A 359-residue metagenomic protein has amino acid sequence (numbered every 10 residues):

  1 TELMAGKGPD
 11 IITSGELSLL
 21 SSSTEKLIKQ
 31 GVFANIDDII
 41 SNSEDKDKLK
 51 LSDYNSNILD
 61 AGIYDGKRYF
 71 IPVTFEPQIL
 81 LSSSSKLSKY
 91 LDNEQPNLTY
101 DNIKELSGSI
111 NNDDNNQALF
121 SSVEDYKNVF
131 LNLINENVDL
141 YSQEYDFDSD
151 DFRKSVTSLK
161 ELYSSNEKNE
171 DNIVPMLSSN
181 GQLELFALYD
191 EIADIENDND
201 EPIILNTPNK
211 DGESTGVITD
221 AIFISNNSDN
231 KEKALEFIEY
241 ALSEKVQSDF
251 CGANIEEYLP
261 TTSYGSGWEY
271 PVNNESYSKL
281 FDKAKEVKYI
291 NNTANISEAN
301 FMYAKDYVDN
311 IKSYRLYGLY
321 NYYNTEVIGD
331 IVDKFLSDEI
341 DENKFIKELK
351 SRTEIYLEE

Functional and structural regions predicted by a protein language model:
T1-E25, D330, E339-E359: Conserved N-terminal structural module of periplasmic/extracytoplasmic solute-binding proteins
G6-D10, A34, K67-R68, N112-Q117 (+3 more regions): Loop/turn elements at helix/coil->beta-strand transitions in domains of secreted/extracellular proteins
G15-I79, N199-T207: Hinge/lid segment of periplasmic solute-binding proteins
A34-S52, Q95-L98, N135-K154, N209-G212 (+1 more regions): Short, solvent-exposed loop/beta-turn-alpha elements that line the ligand-binding surface or hinge of extracytoplasmic
A61-S82, D101-D148, D171-L183: Extracytoplasmic/periplasmic solute-binding protein
S107, L133, L140-N172, A193-T207: Glycine-centered hinge/linker elements that transmit conformational signals in sensory and ligand-binding systems
I195-V272, K312: Extracytoplasmic/periplasmic substrate-recognition and gating elements
S278-E358: C-terminal capping/gating helix-and-loop segments adjacent to ligand/active sites or protein-protein/ligand interfaces
